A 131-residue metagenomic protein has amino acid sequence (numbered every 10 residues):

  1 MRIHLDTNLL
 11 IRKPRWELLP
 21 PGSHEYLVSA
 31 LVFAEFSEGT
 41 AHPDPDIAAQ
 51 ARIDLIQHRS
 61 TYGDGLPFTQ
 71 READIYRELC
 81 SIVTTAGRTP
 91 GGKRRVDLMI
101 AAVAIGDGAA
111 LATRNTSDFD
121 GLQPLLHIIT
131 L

Functional and structural regions predicted by a protein language model:
I3, K13-A102, D120-T130: PIN-domain endoribonuclease scaffold, especially VapC-family toxins
I105: Anion (oxyanion) recognition and catalysis
R114: Conserved acidic donor-binding loop of glycosyltransferase catalytic domains
S117: Flexible glycine-rich beta->alpha loop in the catalytic core of nucleotide-sugar glycosyltransferases
